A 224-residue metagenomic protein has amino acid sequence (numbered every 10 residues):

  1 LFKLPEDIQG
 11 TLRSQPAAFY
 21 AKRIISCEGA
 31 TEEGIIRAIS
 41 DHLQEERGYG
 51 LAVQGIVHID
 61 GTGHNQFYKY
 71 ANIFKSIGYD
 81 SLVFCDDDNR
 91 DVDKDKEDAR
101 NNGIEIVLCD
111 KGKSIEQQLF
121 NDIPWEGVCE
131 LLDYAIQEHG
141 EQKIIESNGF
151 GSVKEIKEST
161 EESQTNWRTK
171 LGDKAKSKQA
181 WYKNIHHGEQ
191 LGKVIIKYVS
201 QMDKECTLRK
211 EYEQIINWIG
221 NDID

Functional and structural regions predicted by a protein language model:
L1-L4: Conserved beta-strand-loop-alpha-helix hinge in the C-terminal portion of ABC ATPase nucleotide-binding domains
T11-S26, A30-D224: Acidic, Mg2+-coordinating catalytic modules of nucleic-acid enzymes
